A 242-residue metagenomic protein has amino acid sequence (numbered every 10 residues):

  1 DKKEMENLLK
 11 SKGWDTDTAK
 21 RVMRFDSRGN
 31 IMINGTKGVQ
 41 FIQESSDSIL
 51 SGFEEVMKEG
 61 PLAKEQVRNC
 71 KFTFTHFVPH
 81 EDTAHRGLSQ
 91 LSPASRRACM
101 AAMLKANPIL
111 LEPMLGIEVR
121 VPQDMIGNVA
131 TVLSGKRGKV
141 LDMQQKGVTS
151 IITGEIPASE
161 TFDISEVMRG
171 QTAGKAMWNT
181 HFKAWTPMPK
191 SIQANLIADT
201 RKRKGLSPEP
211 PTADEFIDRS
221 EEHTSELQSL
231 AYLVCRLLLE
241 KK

Functional and structural regions predicted by a protein language model:
D1-E221, S225: Accessory interaction regions appended to the cores of large information-processing enzymes
E222-K242: Single conserved hydrophobic/aromatic residue that forms the stacking wall/gate of nucleotide- or nucleobase-binding
